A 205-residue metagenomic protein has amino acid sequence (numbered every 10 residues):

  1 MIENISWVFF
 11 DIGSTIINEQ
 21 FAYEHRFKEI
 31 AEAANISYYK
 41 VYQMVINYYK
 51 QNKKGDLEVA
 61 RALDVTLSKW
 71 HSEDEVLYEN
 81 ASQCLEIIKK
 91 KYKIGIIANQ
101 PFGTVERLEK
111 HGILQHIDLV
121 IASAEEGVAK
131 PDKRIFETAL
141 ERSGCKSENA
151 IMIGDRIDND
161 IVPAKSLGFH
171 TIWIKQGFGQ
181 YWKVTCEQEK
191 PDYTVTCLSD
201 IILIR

Functional and structural regions predicted by a protein language model:
M1-V8, F21, V65, S82 (+2 more regions): Asp-based, Mg2+/Mn2+-dependent phosphohydrolase catalytic module
I2-K90, T104-E106: N-terminal helical cap/lid subdomain that shapes the substrate entry/recognition surface in HAD-like hydrolases
